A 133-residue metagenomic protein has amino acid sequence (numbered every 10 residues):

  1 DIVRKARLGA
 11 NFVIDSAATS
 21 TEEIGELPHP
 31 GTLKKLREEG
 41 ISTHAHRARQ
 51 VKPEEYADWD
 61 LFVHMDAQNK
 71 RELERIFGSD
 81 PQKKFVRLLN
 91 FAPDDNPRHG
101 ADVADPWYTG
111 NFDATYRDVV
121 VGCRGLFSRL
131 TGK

Functional and structural regions predicted by a protein language model:
D1-D58, S128-K133: Conserved active-site segments centered on acidic
S16, H64-M65: Small/polar loops that bind or transfer phosphate-bearing groups
L61, A67-K133: Phosphate-binding/catalytic loops
